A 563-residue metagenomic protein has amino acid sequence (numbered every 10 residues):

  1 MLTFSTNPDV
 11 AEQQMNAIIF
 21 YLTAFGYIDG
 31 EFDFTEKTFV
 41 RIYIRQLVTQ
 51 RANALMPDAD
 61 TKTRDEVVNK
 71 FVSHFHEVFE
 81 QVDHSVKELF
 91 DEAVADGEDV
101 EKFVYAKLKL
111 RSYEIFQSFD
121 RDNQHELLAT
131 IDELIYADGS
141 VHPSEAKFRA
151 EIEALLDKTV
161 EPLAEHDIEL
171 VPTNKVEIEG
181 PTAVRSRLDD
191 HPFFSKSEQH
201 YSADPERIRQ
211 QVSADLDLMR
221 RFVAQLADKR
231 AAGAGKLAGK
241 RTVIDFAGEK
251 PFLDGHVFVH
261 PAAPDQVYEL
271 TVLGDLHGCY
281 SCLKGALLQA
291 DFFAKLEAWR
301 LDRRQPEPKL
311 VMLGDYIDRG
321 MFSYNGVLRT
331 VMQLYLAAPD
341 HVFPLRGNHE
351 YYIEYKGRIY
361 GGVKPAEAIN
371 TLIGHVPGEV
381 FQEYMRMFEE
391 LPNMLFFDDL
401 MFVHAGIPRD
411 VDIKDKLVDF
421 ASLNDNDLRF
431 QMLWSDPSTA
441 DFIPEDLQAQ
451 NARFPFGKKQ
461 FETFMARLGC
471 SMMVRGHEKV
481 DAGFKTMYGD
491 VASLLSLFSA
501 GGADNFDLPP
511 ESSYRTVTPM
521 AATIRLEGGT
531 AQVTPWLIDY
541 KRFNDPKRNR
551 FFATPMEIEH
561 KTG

Functional and structural regions predicted by a protein language model:
M1-S186: Small-residue-enriched hydrophobic alpha-helices in membranes
K87, A164-G563: Feature recognizes metal-dependent phosphohydrolase scaffolds
